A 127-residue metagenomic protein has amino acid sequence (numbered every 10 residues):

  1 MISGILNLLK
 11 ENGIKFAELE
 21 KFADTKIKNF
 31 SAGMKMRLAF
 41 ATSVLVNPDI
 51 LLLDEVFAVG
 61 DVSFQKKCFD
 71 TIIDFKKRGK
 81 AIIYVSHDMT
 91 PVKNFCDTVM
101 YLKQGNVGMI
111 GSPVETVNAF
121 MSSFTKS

Functional and structural regions predicted by a protein language model:
M1-L38, T42-D49, L53, F57-A58 (+1 more regions): ABC-family P-loop ATPase nucleotide-binding domains
Q65-R78: Helical segment within the ABC ATPase nucleotide-binding domain
S86-H87: H-loop/switch region of ABC-family ATPase nucleotide-binding domains
V92-N94: A short, surface-exposed alpha-helical micro-motif characterized by mixed small hydrophobic and charged/polar residues
Q104-G105, F120: Conserved ABC ATPase "signature" C-loop
I110-G111: ABC ATPase "signature
T116-S127: C-terminal boundary and immediately downstream tail of ABC-type ATPase nucleotide-binding domains
